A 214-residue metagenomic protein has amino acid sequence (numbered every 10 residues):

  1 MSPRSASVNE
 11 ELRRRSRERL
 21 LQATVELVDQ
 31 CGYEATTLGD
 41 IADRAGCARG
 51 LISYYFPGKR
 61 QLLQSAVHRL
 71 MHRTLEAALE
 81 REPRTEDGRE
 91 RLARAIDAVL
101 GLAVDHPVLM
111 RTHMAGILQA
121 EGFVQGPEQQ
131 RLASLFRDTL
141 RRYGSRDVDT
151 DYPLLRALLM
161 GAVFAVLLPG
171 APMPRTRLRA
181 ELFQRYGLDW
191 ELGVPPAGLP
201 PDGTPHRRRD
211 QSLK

Functional and structural regions predicted by a protein language model:
M1-R15, L192-K214: N-terminal intrinsically disordered/low-complexity leader segments
L12-V25, I41, L62, A66-L70 (+3 more regions): Generic hydrophobic, amphipathic alpha-helix propensity
R17, L38, R60, Q64 (+6 more regions): Short, structured helix-loop boundary elements
R19, A23, L27-Q61, S65: Helix-turn-helix
S65, L79-V108, L155, R179 (+2 more regions): Hydrophobic alpha-helical connector segments
L75-E76, L102-D105, A120-L154, T176-G187: Amphipathic alpha-helical packing segments from all-alpha helical-bundle domains
L100-F123, F164: Amphipathic alpha-helical segments used for helix-helix packing
L159: Cytochrome P450 catalytic-core helices
